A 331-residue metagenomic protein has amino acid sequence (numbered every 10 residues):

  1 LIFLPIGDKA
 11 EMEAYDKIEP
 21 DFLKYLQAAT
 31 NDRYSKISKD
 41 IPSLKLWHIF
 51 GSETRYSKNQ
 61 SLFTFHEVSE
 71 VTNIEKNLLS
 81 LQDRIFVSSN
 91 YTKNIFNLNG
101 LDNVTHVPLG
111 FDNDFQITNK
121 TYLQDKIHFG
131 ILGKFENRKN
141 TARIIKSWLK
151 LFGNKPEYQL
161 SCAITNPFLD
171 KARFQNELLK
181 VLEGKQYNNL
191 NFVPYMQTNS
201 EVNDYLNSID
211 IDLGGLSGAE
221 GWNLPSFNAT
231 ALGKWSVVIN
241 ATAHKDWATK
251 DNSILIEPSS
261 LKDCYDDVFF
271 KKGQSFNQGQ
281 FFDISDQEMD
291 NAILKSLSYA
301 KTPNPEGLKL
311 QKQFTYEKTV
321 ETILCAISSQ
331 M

Functional and structural regions predicted by a protein language model:
A10-N97, E201: Extended catalytic core of nucleotide-activated donor transferases of GT-like folds
N73-I74, G110-K126: Acidic anion/phosphate-binding donor-loop and adjacent secondary structure in glycosyltransferase catalytic cores
D83-N94, L101-I117: Donor nucleotide-sugar binding/catalytic pocket of nucleotide-sugar-dependent glycosyltransferases
Y122-K139, I145-W148, L160-C162: Conserved donor-binding/catalytic core segment of Leloir-type glycosyltransferases
K171-S200, D204: Nucleotide-activated donor-binding/catalytic signature segment of Leloir-type glycosyltransferases, i.e., the conserved
D204-G221, K234: Acidic donor-binding loop of glycosyltransferase active sites
W235-V238, I254-I256: Short hydrophobic beta-strand element within catalytic cores of glycosyltransferases and related nucleotide-activated
Q280-N291, S298-I327: A charged, aromatic-enriched C-terminal amphipathic alpha-helix characteristic of glycosyltransferases across folds
